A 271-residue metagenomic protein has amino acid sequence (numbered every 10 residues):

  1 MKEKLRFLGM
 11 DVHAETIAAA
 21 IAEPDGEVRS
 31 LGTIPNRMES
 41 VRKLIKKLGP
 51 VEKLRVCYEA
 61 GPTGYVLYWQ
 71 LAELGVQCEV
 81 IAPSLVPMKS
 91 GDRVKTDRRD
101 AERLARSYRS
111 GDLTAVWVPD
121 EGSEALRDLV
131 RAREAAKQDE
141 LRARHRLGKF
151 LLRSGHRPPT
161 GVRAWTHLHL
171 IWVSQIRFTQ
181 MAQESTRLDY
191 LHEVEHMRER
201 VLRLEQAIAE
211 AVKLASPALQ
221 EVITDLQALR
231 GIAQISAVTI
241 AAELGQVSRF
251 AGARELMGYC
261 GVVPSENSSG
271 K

Functional and structural regions predicted by a protein language model:
M1-K271: A detector of single, family-specific signature residues that are central to catalytic or substrate-handling motifs
